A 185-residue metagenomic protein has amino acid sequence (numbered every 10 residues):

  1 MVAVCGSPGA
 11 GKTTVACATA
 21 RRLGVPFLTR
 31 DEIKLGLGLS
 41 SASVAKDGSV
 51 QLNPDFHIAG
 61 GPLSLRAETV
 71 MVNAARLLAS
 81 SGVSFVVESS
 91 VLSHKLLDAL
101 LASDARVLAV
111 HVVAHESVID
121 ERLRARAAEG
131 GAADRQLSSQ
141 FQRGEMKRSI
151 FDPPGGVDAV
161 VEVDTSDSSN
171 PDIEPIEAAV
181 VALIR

Functional and structural regions predicted by a protein language model:
V4: Hydrophobic anchor at the beta1->P-loop junction of P-loop NTPases
S7: P-loop (Walker A) phosphate-binding loop of NTP-binding proteins
A10: ATP-binding Walker
T13: Walker A/P-loop
C17-R76: Conserved substrate/cofactor phosphate-moiety recognition/catalytic segment in nucleotide-dependent phosphotransferases
A59-D104: Glycine-rich phosphate-binding loop used to anchor ATP phosphates in small-molecule kinases, encompassing both
S103-L123, V163: Conserved phosphate-donor/acceptor-positioning beta-strand/loop module used by diverse small-molecule
A128-P175: Small-molecule kinase domains that catalyze NTP-dependent phosphoryl transfer to phosphate-bearing small molecules
